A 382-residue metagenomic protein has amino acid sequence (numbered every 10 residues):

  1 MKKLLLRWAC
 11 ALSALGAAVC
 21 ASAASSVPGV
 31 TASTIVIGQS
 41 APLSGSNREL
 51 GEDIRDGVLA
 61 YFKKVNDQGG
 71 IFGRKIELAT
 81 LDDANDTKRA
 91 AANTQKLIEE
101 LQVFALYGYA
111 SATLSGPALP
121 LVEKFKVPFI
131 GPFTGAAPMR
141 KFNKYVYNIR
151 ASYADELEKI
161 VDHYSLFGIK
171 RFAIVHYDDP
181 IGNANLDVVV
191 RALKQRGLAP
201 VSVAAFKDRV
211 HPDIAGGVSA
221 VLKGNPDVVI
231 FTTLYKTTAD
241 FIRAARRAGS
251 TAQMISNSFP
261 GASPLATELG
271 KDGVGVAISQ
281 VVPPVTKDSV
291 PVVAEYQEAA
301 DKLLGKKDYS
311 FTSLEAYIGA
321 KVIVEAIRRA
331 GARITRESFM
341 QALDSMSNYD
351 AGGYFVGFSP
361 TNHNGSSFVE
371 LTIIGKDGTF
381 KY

Functional and structural regions predicted by a protein language model:
M1-V36: Short, low-complexity disordered leader/linker segments with a strong preference for bacterial N-terminal type II
S25, T34-V36, E49-D56, A60 (+4 more regions): Beta-alpha junction/loop-to-helix N-cap segments that form part of ligand/metal-binding clefts
V27-G57, L81-K88, A110-S111, V175-N183 (+2 more regions): Extracytoplasmic "Venus flytrap"
S33-V36, G73-I76, E100-A105, K124-P128 (+6 more regions): Loop/turn elements at helix/coil->beta-strand transitions in domains of secreted/extracellular proteins
A92, A136-P138, K144-G249, V285-A294 (+1 more regions): Extracellular/periplasmic Venus flytrap/periplasmic-binding protein
L97-A110, I130-P132, A173-H176, N225-Y235 (+3 more regions): Periplasmic-binding protein-like
I242-A316, I374-K381: Extracellular/periplasmic periplasmic-binding protein-like sensory domains
K302-S313, V324-F380: Segments of small-molecule ligand-sensing domains
